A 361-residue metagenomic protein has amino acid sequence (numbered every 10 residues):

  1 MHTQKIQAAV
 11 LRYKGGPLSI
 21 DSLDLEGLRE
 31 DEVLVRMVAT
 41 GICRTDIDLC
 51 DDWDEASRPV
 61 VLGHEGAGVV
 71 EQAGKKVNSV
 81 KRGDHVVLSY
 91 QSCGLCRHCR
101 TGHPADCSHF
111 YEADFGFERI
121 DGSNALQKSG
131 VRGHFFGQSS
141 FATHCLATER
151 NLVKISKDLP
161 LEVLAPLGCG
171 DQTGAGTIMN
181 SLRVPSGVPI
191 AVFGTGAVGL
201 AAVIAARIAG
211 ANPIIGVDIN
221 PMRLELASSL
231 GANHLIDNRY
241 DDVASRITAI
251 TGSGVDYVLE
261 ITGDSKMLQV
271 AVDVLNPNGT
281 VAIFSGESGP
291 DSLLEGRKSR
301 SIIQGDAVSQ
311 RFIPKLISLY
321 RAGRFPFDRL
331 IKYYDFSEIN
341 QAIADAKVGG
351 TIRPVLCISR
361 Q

Functional and structural regions predicted by a protein language model:
M1-Q4, Y257, Q269-V272, Q310-Q361: C-terminal hydrophobic helical "lid"/dimerization subdomain of Rossmann-like NAD(P)H-dependent oxidoreductases
H2, E26-T40, W53-R100, A105 (+1 more regions): Glycine-rich beta-strand-centered segment in the early N-terminal region that forms part of a ligand/cofactor-binding
D24-L25, S57-G63, G133-G137, T143-H144: Short Gly/Pro-enriched turn/cap motifs at secondary-structure boundaries
R29, K81-R82, P185, N276 (+1 more regions): Residue-level recognition of short, solvent-exposed, well-ordered loop/turn junctions that link secondary-structure
R82, T143, R150-L152, S156-D241 (+2 more regions): Mid-domain Rossmann-like dinucleotide-binding core that forms the NAD(H)/NADP(H) cofactor-binding site
Y90-R150: Cysteine-cluster motifs in flexible loop/terminal segments that predominantly coordinate metals
R246-D256: A short acidic, Gly/Pro-enriched loop at the edge of an enzyme's catalytic core that lines a small-molecule cofactor
T262-F325, I358-Q361: Glycine-rich phosphate-binding loop and adjacent beta-alpha segment of Rossmann(oid) nucleotide-cofactor-binding
